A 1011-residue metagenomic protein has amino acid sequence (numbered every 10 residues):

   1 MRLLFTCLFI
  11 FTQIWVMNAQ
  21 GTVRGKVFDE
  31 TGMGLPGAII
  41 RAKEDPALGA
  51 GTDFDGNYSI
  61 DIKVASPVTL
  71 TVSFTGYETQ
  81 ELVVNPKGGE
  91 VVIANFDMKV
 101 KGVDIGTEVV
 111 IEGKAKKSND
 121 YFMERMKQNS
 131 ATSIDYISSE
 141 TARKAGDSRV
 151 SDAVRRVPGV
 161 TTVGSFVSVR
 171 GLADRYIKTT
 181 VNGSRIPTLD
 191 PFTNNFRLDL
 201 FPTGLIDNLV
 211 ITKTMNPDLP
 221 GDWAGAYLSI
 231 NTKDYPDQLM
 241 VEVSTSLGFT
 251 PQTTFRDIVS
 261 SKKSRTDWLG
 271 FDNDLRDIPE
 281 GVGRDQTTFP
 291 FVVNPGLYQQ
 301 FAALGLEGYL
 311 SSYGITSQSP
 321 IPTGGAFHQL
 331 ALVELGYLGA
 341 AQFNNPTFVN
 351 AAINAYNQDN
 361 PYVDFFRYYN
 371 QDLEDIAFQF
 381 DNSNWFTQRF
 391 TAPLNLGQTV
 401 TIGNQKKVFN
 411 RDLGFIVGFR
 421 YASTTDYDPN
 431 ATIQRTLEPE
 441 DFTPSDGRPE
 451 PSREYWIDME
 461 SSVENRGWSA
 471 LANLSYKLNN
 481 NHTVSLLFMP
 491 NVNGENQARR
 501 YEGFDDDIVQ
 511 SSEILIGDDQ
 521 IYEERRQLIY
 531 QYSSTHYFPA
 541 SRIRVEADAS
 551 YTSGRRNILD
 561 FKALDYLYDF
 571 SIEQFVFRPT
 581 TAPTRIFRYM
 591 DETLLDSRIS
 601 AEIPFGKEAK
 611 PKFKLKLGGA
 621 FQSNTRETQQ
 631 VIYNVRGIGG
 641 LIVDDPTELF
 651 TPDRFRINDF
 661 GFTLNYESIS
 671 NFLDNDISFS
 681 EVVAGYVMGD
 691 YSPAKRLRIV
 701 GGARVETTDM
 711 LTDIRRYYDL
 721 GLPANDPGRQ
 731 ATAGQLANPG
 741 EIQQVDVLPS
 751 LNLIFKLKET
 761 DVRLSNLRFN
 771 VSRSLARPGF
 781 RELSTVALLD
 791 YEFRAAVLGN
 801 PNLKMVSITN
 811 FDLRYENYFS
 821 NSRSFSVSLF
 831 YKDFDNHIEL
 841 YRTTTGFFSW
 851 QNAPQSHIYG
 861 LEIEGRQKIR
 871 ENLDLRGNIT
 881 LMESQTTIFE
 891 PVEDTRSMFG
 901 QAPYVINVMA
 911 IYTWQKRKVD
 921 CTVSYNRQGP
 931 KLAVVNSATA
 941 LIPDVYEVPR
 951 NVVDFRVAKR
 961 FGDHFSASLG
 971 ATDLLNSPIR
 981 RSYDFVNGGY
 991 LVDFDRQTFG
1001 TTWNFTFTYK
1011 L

Functional and structural regions predicted by a protein language model:
F28, M33, A38-K43, S73-Y77 (+2 more regions): Short, acidic, small-residue-rich periplasmic hinge/interaction motif at the N-terminus of Gram-negative outer-membrane
P46-N57: Short, acidic Ser/Thr/Gly-rich low-complexity loop/linker segments typical of extracellular and cell-surface proteins
V91-V92, K116-K117, Y121-S168, L172 (+2 more regions): Periplasmic N-terminal accessory/gating domains of Gram-negative outer-membrane beta-barrel systems
D285-R499, L528, P749-N752: Transmembrane beta-barrel wall of Gram-negative outer-membrane proteins
R542-S550, G554-Y566, T760, N766-A776 (+3 more regions): Membrane-embedded beta-barrel scaffold of Gram-negative outer-membrane proteins
F575-R578, I586, M590, L594 (+7 more regions): Outer membrane beta-barrel strand-and-loop segments of large Gram-negative receptors, especially TonB-dependent
K695, S824, F830-D833, Q851-V935: Gram-negative outer-membrane beta-barrel transporters
R927-N936, A958-L1011: C-terminal beta-signal and adjacent terminal beta-strands/loops of Gram-negative outer-membrane beta-barrel proteins
